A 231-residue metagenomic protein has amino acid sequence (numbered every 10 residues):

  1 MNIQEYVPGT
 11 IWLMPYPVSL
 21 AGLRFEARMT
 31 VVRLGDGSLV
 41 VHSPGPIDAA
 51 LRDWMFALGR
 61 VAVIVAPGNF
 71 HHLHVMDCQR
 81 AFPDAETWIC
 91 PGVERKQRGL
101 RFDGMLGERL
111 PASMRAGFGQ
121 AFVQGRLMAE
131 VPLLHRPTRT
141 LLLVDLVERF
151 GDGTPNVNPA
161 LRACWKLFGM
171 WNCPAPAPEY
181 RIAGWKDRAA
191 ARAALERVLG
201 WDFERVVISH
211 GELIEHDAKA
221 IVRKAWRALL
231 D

Functional and structural regions predicted by a protein language model:
M1-P46, F102-K166, A193-A194, L199-G200: Catalytic core of the metallo-beta-lactamase
P8, P44-P46, V63, H74-D77 (+2 more regions): Cap/insert and terminal regions of metallo-dependent hydrolase folds
F25, G35, S43-A57, I182-A189: Helix-coil boundary/capping segments in enzymes
G35-S38, A57-A62, E204: Short, surface-exposed connector motifs at secondary-structure boundaries
P46-C90: Active-site metal-binding motif and surrounding structural segment of the metallo-beta-lactamase
F70, V93, V147, E212: Catalytic metal-binding/acid-base residues of hydrolase active sites
I89-R95, L106-R109: Short, polar loop motifs at secondary-structure junctions
K96-F102: Short, charged, surface-exposed secondary-structure boundary motifs
